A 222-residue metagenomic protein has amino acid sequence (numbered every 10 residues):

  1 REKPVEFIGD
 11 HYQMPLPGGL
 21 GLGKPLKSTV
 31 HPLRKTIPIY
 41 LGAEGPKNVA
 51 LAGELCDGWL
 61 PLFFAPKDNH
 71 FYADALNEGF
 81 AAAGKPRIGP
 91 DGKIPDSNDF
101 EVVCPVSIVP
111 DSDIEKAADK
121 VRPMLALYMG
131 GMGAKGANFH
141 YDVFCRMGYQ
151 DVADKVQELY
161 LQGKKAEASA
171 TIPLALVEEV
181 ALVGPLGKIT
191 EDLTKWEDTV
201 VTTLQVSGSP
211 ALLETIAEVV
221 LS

Functional and structural regions predicted by a protein language model:
R1-S222: Active-site-adjacent structural elements that line small-molecule/cofactor binding pockets in enzymes
